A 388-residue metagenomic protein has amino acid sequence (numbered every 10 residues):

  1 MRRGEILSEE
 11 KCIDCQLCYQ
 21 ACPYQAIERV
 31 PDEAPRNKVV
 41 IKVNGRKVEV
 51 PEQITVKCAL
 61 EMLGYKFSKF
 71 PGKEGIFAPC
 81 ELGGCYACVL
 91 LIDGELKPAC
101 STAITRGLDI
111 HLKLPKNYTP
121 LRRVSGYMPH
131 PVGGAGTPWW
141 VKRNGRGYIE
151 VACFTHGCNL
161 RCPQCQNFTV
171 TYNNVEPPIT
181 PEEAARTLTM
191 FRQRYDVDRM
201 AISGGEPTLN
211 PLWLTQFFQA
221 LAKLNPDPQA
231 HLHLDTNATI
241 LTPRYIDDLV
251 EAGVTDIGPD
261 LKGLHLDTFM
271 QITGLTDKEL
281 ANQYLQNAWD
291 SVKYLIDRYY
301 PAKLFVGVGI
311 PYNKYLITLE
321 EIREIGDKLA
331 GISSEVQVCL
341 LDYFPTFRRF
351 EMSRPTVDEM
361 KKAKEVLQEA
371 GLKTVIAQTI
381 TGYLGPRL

Functional and structural regions predicted by a protein language model:
M1-L7, L17-E33, A87-K97, S101 (+1 more regions): Iron-sulfur cluster-binding cysteine motifs and their immediate structural context in ferredoxin-like electron-transfer
I6-C12, L63-L96, Y148, A152-C153: Immediate flanking context of iron-sulfur cluster ligation sites
C12-D32, L108-L121: Short, structured interface segments
N44-T55: Short, contiguous acidic and Ser/Thr-rich linear segments
T55-C58, A103: Short, structural beta-strand-to-alpha-helix junction motif
Y65-S68, T102-F154, N167-Y172, R194 (+1 more regions): N-terminal [4Fe-4S]-dependent radical SAM core
E182-F350: Conserved AdoMet/S-adenosylmethionine-binding subsite of the radical SAM
V357-L388: A cross-taxonomic marker for long C-terminal extensions/tails that follow the last structured domain
